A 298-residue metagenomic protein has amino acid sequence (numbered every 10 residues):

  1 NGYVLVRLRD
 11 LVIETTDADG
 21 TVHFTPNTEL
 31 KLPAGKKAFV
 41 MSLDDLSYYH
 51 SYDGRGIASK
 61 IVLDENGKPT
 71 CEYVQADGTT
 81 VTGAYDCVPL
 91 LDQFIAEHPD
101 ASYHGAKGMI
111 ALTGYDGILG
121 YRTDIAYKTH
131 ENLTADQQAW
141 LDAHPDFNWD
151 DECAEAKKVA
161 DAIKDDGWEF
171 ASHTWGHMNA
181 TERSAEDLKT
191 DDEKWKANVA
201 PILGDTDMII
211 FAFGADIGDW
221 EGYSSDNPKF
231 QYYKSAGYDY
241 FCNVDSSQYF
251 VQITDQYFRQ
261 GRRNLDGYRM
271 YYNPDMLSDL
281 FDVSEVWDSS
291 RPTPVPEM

Functional and structural regions predicted by a protein language model:
N1-L8, D17-M41, Y52-D53, A180-M298: C-terminal active-site subregion of NodB/CE4 polysaccharide deacetylases
L11: Glycan-recognition and catalytic regions of carbohydrate-active enzymes
T25, G35-F39, S47-G218: Metal-dependent polysaccharide deacetylase catalytic core of the NodB/CE4 family, i.e., the active-site-bearing domain
